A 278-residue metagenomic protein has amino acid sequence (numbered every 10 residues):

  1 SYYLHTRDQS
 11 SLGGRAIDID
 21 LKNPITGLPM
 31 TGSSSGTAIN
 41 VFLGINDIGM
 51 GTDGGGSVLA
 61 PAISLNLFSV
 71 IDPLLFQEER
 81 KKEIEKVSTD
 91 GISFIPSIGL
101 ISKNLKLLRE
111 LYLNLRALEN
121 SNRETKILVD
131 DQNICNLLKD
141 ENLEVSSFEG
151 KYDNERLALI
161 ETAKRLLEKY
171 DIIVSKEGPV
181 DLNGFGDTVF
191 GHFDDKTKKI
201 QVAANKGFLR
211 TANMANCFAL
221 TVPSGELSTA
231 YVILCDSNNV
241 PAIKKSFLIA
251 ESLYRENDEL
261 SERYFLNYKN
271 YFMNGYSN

Functional and structural regions predicted by a protein language model:
S1-I95: Short glycine/serine-rich loop/turn segments
Y2-L4, G54-S57, I134, P179-L182 (+1 more regions): Solvent-exposed loop/turn segments at secondary-structure junctions within structured extracellular/periplasmic domains
G14-T26, D140-K151, G191-K196: Short, basic, glycine/proline-bearing loop/turn elements
P29-S33, M50, E155-A158, I200-A204: Short, glycine/acidic-rich beta->alpha junctions
A38-F42, I71, L105-L113, I160 (+2 more regions): Predominant activation on well-ordered alpha-helical scaffold segments within soluble catalytic domains
V70-D140: A short helix-breaking turn/cap at a secondary-structure junction
N104, L113-N183: Gly/Ser-rich, acidic/histidine-flanked active-site/gating loops
R109, E161-N278: Glycine-rich, small-residue loops and helix-cap segments that act as flexible hinges at active-site edges
